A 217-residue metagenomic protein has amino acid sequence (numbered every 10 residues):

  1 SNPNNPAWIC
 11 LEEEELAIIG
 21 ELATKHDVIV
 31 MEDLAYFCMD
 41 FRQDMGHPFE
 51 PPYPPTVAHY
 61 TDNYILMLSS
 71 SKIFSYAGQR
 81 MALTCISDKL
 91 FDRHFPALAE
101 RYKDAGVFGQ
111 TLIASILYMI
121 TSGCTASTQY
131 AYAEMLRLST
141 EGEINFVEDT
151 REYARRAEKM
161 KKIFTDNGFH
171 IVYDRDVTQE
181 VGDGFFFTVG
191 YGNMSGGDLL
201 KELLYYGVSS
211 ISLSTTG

Functional and structural regions predicted by a protein language model:
S1-G217: PLP-dependent class I/II
